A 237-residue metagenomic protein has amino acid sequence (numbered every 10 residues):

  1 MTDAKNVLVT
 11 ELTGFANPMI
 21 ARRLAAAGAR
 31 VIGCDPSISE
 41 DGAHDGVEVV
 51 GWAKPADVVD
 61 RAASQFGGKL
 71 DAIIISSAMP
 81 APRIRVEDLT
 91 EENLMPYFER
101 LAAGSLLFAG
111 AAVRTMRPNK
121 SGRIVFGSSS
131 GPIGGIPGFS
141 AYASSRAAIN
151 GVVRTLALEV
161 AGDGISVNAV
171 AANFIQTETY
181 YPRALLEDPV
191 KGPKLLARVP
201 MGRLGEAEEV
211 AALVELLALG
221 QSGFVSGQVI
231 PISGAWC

Functional and structural regions predicted by a protein language model:
T2-I32: Canonical Rossmann dinucleotide-binding motif of NAD(H)/NADP(H)-dependent dehydrogenases/reductases, specifically
V50-A53, A78-M95, G138-A141, Y181 (+1 more regions): Conserved mid-core segment of classical short-chain dehydrogenase/reductases
M79, Y97, R123-A148, V153-G162 (+1 more regions): Catalytic loop of short-chain dehydrogenase/reductase
E87-L107, S121, V125, I149 (+1 more regions): Catalytic Tyr-X3-Lys loop
A109-G110, R154: A short, exposed helix-loop element centered on a Lys and neighboring polar residues
A161, S166, V225-G227: Short, small/polar-rich loop/turn modules that mediate ligand/substrate recognition or access, typified
G162, F174-R198: A glycine/serine/threonine-rich, flexible loop-to-helix segment that serves as the NAD(P) cofactor-binding "lid"
E215, S226-C237: Short C-terminal tail/terminal secondary-structure segment of NAD(P)H-dependent dehydrogenase/reductase domains
